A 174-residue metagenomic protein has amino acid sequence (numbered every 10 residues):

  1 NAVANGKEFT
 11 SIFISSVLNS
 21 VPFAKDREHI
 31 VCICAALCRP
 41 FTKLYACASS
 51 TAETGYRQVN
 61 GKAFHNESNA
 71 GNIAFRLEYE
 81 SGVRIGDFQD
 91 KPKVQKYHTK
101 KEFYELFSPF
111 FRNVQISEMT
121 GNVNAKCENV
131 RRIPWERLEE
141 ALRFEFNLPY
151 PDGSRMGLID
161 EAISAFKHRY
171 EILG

Functional and structural regions predicted by a protein language model:
N1-A4, K43-G174: Class I (Rossmann-like) S-adenosyl-L-methionine-dependent methyltransferase catalytic domain, capturing the SAM-binding
K7-T10, T42: Short coil/turn segments at beta-strand junctions that form active-site/ligand-binding loops
F9-D26: A short SAM/SAH-binding and catalytic strip from SAM-dependent methyltransferases
I14-S16, C38, C47-A48: Short His-Asn-centered micro-motif
L18, I30, S50: Flexible, active-site-proximal loop/turn residues at the rims of small-molecule/cofactor binding pockets and catalytic
D26-K43: A short glycine-rich, Lys/Arg-flanked "PGG" loop and its adjoining helix->strand segment in the class I
